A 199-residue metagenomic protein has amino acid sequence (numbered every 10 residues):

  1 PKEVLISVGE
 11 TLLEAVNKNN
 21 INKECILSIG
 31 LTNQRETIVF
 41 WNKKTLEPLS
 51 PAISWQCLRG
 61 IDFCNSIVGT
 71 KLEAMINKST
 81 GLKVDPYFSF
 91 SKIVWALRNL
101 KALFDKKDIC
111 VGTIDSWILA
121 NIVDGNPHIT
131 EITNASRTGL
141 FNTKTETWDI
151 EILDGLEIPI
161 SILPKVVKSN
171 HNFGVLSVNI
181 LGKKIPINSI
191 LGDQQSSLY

Functional and structural regions predicted by a protein language model:
P1-S50, K78, D105, D154 (+3 more regions): N-terminal glycine/serine-rich phosphate-binding loop of ATP-dependent small-molecule kinases, especially carbohydrate
L5, G9, I61, G192-S196: Short, well-ordered alpha-helical scaffold segments within catalytic/effector domains
G9-N17, L97, L119, Y199: Generic structural signal for well-ordered alpha-helical scaffold segments
E36-W41, G139, S196-Y199: Short beta-strand scaffold segments in enzyme catalytic cores
T45-P48, S66-M75: Hydrophobic or amphipathic alpha-helical targeting/insertion segments
I53-T70: Short alpha-helix plus adjacent loop in nuclease-associated cores
L58, I76-Q194: Gly/Ser/Thr-rich active-site cleft segment
D62-S66, L140-N142, Y199: Short, charged, surface-exposed secondary-structure boundary motifs
